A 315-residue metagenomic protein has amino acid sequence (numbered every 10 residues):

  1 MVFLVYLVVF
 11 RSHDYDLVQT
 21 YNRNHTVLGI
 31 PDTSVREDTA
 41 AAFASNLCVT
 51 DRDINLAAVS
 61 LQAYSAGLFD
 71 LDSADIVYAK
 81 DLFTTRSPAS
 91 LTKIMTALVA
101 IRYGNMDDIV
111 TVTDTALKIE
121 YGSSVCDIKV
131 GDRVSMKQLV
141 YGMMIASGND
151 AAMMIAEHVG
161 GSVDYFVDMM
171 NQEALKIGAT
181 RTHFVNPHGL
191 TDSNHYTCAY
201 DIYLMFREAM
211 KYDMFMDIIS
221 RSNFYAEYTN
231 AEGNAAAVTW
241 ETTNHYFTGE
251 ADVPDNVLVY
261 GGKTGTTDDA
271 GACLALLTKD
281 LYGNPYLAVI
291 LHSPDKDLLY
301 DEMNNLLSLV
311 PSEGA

Functional and structural regions predicted by a protein language model:
L4-H13, Q19, T26, A179-T180 (+2 more regions): Domain-terminus/edge residues, biased toward the C-terminal soluble/receptor-binding domains of extracytoplasmic
Y15-Y200, A209-M210: Active-site-adjacent loops and short helices of periplasmic peptidoglycan-processing enzymes
